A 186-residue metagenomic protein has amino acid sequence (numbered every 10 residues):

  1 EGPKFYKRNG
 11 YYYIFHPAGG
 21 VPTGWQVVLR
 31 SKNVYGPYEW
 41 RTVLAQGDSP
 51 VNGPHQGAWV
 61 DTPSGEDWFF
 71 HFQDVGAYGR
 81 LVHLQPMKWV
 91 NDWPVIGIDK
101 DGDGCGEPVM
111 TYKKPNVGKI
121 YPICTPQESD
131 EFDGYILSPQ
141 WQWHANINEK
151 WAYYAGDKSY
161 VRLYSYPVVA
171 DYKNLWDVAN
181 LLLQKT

Functional and structural regions predicted by a protein language model:
E1-T186: Carbohydrate-active catalytic/glycan-binding domains of CAZyme proteins, especially the secreted or lumenal ectodomains
